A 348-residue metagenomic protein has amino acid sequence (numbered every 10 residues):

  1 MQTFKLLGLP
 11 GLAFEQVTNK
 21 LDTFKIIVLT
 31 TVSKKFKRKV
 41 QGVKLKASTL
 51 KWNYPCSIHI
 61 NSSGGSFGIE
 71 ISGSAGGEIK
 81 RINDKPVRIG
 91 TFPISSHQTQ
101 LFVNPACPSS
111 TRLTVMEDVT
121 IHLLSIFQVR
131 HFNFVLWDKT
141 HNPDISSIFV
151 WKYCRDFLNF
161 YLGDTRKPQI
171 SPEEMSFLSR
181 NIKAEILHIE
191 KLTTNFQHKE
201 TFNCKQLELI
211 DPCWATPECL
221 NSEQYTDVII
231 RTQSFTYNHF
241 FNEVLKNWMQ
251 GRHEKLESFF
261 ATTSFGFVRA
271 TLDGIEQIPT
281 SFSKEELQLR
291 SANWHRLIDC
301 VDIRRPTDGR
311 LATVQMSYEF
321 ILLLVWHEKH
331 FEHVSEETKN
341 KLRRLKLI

Functional and structural regions predicted by a protein language model:
M1-I348: Non-core capping and flanking segments associated with repeat-based/extracellular domains
